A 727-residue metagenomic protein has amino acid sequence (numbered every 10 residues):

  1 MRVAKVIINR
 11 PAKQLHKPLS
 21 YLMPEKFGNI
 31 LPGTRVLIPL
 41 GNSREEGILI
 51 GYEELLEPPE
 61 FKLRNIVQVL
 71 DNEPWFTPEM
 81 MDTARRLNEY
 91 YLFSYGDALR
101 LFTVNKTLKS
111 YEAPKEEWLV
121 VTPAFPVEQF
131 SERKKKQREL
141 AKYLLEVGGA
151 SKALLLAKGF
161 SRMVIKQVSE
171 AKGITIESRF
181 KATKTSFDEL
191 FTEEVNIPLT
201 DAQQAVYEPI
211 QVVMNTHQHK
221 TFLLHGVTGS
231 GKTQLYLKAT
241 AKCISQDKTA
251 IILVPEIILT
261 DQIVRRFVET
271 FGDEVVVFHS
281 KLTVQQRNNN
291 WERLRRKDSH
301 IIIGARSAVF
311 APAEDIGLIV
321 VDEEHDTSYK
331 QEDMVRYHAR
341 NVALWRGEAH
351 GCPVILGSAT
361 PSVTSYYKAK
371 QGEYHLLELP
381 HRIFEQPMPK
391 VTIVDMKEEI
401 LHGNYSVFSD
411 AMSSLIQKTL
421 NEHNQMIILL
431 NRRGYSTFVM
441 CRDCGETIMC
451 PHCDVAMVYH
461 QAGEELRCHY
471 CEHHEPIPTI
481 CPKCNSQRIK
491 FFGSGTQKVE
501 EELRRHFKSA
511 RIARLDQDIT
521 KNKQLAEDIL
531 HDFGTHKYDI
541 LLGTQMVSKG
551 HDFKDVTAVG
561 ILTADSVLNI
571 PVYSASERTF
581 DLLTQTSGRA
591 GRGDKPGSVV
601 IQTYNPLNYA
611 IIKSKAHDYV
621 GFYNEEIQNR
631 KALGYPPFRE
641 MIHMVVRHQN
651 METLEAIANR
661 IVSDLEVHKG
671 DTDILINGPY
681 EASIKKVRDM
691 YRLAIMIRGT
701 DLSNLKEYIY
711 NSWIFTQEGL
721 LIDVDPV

Functional and structural regions predicted by a protein language model:
M1-S358, K370-Q386, H668-D671, I684 (+3 more regions): Accessory, non-ATPase domains that flank or precede helicase/AAA+ motor cores in DNA-metabolism machines
V6-I8, K418, N677: Short, charged low-complexity linear motifs
E194-T200, Q204, H217-E655, V667 (+4 more regions): Inter-lobe coupling/hinge segments of SF2-like helicase ATPases
Y619-V620, E655-N677: Short amphipathic alpha-helix segments
N677-I684: Short edge beta-strands and adjacent turn/loop segments
